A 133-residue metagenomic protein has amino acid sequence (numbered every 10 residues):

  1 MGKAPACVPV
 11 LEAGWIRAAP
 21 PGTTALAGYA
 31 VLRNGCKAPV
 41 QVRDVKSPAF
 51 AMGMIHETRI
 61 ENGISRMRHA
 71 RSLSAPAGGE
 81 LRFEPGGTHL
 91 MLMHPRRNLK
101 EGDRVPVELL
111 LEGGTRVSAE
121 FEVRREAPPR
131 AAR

Functional and structural regions predicted by a protein language model:
M1-R133: Compact, glycine-rich, soluble single-domain proteins
